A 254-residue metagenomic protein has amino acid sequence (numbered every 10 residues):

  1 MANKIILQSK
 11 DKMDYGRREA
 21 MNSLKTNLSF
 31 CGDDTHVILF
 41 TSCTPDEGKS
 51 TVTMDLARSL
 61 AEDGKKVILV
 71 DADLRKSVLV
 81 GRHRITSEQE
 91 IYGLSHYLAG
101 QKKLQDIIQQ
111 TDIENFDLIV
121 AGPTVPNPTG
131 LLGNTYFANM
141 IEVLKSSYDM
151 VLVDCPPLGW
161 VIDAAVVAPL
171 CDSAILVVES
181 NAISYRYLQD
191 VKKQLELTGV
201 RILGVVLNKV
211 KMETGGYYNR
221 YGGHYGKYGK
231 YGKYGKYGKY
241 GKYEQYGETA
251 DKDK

Functional and structural regions predicted by a protein language model:
M1-K254: P-loop NTP-binding module
